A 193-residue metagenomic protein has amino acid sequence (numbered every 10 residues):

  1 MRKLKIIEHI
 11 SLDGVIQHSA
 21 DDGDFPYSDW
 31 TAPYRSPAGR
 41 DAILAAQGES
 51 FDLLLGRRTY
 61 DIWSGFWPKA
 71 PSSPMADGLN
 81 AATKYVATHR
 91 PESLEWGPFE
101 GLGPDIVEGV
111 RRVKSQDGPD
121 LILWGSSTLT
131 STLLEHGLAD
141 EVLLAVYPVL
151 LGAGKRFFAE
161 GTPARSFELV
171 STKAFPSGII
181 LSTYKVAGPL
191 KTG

Functional and structural regions predicted by a protein language model:
M1-L138, P148-G193: Portal/gating segments that form or line small-molecule/metal binding sites
E141: Short, conserved catalytic or interaction motifs in soluble domains
